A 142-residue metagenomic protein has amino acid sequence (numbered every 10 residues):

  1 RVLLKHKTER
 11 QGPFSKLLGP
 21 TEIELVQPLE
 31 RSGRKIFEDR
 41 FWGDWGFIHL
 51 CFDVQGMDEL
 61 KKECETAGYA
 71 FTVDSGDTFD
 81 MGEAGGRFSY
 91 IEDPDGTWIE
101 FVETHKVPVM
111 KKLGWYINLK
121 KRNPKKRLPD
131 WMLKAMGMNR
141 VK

Functional and structural regions predicted by a protein language model:
R1-Q11, S15-P20: C-terminal "cap" of GNAT-fold acetyltransferases
T8, G19-W98, H105, R122-K142: Vicinal oxygen chelate
M110-I117: Flexible, disordered linker segments and immediate boundary regions flanking tandem C2H2 zinc-finger modules
